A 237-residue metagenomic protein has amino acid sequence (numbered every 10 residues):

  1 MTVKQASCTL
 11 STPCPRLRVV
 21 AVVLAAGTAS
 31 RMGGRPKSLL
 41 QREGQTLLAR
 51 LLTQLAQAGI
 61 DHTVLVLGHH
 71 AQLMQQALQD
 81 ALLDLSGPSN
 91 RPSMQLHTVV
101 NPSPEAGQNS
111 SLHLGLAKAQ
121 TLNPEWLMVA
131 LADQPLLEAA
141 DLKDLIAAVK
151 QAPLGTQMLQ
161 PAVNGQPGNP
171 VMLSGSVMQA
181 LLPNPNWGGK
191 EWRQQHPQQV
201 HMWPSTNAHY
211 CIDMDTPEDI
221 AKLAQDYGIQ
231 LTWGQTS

Functional and structural regions predicted by a protein language model:
T2-L17, Q179, N184-S237: Conserved alpha/beta core of the MobA/IspD/sugar-nucleotide pyrophosphorylase nucleotidyltransferase superfamily
L10-P167, G175, Q199-N207: Nucleotide and nucleotide-moiety/phosphate-recognizing core
N169-L173, I212-M214: Short glycine- and hydrophobic/aromatic-rich loop-to-beta-strand nucleating segment in the catalytic cores
